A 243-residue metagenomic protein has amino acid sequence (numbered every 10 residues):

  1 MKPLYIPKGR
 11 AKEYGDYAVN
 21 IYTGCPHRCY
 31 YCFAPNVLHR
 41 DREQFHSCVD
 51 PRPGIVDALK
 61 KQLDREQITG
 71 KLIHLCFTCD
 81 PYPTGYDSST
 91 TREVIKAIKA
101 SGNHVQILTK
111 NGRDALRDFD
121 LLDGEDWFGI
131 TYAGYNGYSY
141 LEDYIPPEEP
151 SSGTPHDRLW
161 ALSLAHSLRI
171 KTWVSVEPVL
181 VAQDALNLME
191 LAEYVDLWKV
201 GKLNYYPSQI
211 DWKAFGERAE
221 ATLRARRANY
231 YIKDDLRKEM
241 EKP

Functional and structural regions predicted by a protein language model:
M1-L72: N-terminal [4Fe-4S]-dependent radical SAM core
K12-Y14, F215, E239: Generic detector of bulky aromatic hydrophobic side chains
C25-H27, F33, R40, P83 (+3 more regions): Residues in flexible loops and secondary-structure boundaries
R42, L108, S175, I232-D235: Residue-level detector of family-conserved "landmark" positions at structurally sensitive sites
G54-R226: Conserved AdoMet/S-adenosylmethionine-binding subsite of the radical SAM
R224-P243: C-terminal accessory regions of radical SAM enzymes
